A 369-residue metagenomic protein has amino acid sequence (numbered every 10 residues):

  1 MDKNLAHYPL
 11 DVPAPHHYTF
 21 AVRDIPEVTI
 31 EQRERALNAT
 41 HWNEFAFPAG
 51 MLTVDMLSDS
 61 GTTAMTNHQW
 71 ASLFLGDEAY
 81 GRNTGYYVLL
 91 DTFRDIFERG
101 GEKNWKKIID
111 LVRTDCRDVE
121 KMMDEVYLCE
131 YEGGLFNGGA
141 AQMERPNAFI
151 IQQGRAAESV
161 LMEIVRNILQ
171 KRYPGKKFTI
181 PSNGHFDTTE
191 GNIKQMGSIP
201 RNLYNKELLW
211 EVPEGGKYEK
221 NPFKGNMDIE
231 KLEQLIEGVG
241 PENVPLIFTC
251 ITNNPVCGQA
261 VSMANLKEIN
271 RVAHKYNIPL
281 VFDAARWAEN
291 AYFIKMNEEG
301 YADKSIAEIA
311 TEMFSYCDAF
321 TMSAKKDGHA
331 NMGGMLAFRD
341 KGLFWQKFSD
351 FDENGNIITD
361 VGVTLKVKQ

Functional and structural regions predicted by a protein language model:
D2-H41, D59, Q69, G81-V88 (+2 more regions): Conserved PLP-enzyme active-site core in the AAT-like
W42-M65, N83: Conserved oxyanion/phosphate-binding beta-strand-loop segments in alpha/beta enzyme cores
M65-L75: A short, surface-exposed helix-loop junction/capping segment
